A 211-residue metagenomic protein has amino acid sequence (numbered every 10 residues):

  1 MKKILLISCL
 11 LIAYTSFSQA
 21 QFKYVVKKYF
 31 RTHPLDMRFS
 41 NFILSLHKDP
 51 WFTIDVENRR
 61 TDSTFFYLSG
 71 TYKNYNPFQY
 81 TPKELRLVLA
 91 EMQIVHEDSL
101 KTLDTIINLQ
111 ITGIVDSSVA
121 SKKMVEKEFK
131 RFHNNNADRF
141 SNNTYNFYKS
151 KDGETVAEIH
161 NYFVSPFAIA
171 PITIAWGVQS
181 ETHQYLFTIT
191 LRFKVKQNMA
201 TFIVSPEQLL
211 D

Functional and structural regions predicted by a protein language model:
M1-I4, Q19: Positively charged n-region of N-terminal signal peptides that target proteins for export
I4-A13: Sec-dependent N-terminal signal peptides
C9, F17-Q19, P166, E181: Compositionally biased regions
S18-N134, S205-D211: Short helix/turn-capping signatures at newly exposed starts of structured segments
K122-A200: A charged, solvent-exposed segment within the mature domains of Sec-exported extracytoplasmic proteins
